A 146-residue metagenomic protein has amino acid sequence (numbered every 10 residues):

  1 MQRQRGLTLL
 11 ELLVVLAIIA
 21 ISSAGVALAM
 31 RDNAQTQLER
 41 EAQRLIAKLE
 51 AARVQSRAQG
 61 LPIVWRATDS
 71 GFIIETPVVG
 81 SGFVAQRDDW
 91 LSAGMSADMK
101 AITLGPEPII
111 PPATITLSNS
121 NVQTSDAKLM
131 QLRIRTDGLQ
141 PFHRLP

Functional and structural regions predicted by a protein language model:
Q2, L13, I21, G25-A47 (+4 more regions): N-terminal helix-rich module
R5-A17: N-terminal signal-anchor/signal peptide hydrophobic helix marking the start of the first transmembrane segment
